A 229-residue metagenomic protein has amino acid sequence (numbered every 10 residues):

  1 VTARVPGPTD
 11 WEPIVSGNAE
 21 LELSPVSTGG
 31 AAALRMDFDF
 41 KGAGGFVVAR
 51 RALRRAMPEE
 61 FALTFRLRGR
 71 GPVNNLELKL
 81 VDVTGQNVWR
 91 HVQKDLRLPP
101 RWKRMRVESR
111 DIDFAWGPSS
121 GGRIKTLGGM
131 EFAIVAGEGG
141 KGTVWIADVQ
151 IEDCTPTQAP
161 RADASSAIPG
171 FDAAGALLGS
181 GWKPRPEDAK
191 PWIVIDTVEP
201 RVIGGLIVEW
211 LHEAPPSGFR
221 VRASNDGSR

Functional and structural regions predicted by a protein language model:
V1-P6, P58, L98-W102, G179-S180: Solvent-exposed, conformationally flexible loop/turn segments
A3-R4, W11-P13, G17, S24-A32 (+3 more regions): Disordered, acidic Ser/Thr/Pro-rich linker "stalks" and the adjacent N-terminal cap of the next globular domain
G7-P13, S119-G129, G140-T143, I193: Extracellular glycan-associated modules
E22-A31, L67, G117-G129, E199: Short, surface-exposed loop and linker segments with low hydrophobicity and enrichment for Pro/Ser/Thr
L34-M36: N-terminal, post-signal-peptide region of Sec/Tat-exported proteins
F38-P118, G139-W145, Q150, I207-R229: Extracellular ligand-binding interfaces
L63-F65, V107, L127-V135, P191-E209 (+1 more regions): Hydrophobic/aromatic beta-strand segments within beta-rich folds
R101, R123-T126, W145, V202: Short loop/turn motifs at secondary-structure junctions
